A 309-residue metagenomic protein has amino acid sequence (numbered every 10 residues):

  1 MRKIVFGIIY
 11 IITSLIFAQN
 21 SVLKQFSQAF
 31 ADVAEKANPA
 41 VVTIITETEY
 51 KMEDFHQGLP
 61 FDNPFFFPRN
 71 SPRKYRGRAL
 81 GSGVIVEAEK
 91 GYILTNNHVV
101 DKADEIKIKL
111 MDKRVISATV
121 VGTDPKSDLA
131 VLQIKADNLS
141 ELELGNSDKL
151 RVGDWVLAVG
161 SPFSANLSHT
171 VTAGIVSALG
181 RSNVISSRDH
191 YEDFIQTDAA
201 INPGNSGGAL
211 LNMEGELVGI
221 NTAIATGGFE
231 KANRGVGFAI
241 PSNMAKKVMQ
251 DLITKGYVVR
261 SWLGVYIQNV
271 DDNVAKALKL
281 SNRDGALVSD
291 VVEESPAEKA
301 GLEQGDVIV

Functional and structural regions predicted by a protein language model:
M1-I4: Positively charged n-region of N-terminal signal peptides that target proteins for export
Y10-A18: Hydrophobic h-region of N-terminal signal peptides that target proteins for export in Gram-negative bacteria
A18-A300: Serine-dependent protease modules
G305: Conserved catalytic motifs of ABC-family nucleotide-binding domains
I308: Conserved "HGTGT" condensation-loop signature of ketosynthase/thiolase-family condensing enzymes that catalyze
